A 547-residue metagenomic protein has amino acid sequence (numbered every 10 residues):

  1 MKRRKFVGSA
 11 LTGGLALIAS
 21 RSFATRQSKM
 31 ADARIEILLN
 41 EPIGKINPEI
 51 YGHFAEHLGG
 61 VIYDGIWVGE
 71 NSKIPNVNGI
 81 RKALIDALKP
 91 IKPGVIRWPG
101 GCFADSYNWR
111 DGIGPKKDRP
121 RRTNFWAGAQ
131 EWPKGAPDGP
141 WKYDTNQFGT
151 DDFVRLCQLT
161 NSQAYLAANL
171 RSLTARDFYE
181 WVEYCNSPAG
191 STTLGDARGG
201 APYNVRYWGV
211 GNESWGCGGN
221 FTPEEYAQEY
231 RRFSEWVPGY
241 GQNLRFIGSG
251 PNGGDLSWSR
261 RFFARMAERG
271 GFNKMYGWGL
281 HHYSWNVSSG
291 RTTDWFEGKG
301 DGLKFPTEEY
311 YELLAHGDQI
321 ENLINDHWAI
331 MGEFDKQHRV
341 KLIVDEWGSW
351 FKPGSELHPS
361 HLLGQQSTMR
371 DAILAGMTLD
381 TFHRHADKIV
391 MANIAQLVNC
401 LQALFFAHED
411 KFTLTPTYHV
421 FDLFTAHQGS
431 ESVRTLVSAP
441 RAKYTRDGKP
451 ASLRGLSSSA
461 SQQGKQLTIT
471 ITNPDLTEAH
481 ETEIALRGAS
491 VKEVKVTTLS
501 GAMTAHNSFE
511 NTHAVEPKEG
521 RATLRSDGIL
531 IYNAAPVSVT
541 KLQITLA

Functional and structural regions predicted by a protein language model:
K2, V7-I18, R26-R260, R265-G277 (+3 more regions): Non-catalytic accessory regions flanking glycosidase/transglycosidase catalytic cores in CAZymes
G211-C217, S284-N286, T307-Y310: Conserved radical SAM core fold
G254, K274-E297, D301, Y311: Long, well-ordered, tryptophan-enriched scaffold segments
Y311-L313, Q366-S367: Extracellular loop and loop/strand-boundary signature of outer-membrane beta-barrel proteins
